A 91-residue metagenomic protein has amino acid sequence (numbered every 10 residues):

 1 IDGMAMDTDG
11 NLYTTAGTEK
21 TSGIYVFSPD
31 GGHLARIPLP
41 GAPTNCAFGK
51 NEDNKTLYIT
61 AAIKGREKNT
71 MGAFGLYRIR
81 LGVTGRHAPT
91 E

Functional and structural regions predicted by a protein language model:
I1-T15, P40-T56, A73: Beta-rich, blade/repeat-based domains predominating in secreted/periplasmic proteins but also intracellular
Y13, T21, R66: Short glycine-rich, flexible loops that bind phosphorylated cofactors or substrates
T15-T18, A61-I63: Beta-strand C-termini and the immediately following turn/loop, strongest in propeller blades
T18, V26-P29, I37: A C-terminal functional module that forms or caps the active site or interfaces directly with catalytic machinery
I24-Y25, G32-H33, G41: Internal catalytic or translocation cores that form aromatic/hydrophobic pockets or channels for amphipathic metabolites
F27-G32, R80-V83: Short loop/turn segments that connect beta-strands within beta-propeller blades
A35-L39, A88-E91: Beta-propeller fold detector
N45-E91: Blade-level signature of beta-propeller repeat domains, shared across WD40, Kelch, NHL, RCC1 and BNR/Asp-box propellers
